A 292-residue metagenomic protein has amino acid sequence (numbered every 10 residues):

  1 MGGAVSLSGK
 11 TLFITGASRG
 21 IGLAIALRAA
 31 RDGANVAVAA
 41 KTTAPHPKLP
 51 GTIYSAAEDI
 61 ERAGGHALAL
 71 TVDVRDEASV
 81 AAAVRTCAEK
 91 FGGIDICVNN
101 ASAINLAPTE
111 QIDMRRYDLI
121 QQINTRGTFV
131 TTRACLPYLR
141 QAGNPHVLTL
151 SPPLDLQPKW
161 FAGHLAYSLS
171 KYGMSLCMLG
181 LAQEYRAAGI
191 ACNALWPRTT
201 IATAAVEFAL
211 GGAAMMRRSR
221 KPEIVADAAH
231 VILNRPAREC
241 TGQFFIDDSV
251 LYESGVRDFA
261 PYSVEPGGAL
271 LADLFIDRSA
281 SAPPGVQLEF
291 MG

Functional and structural regions predicted by a protein language model:
G2-F91, I104-N105, R115, G292: Short-chain dehydrogenase/reductase
K10, G65-H66, G93-I94, L139-P153 (+2 more regions): Active-site loop of short-chain dehydrogenase/reductase
A29, G93-D95, S175-M178, Y185-P197 (+1 more regions): Conserved Rossmann-fold SDR core element
P108-T109, D113-D118: Substrate-binding pocket helix/loop in short-chain dehydrogenase/reductase
T132-R133, L179: A short, exposed helix-loop element centered on a Lys and neighboring polar residues
R140-Q141, P145-A187, R198-T200: Catalytic loop of short-chain dehydrogenase/reductase
A194-L195, A213-G292: C-terminal helical subdomain
